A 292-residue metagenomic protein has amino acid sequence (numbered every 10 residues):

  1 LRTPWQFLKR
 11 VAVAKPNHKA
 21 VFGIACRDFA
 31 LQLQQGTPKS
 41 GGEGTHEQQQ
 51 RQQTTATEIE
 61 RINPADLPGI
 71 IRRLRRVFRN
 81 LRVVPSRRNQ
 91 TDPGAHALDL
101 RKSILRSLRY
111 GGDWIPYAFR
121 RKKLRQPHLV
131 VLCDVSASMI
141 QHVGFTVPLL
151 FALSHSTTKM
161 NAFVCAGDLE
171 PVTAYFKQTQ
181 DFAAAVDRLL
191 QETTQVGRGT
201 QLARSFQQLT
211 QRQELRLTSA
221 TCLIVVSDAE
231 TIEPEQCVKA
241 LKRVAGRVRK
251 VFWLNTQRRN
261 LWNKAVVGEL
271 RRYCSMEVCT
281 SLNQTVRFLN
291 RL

Functional and structural regions predicted by a protein language model:
L1-Q126, V278-T280: Acidic/polar low-complexity segments with low predicted structural confidence
I104, F119-L149, D228: MIDAS-like acidic motif and immediate structural context at the N-terminus of von Willebrand factor A/I domains
H128-V130, A220-I224, K250: Structural motif
S138-I140, L169, A229-P234, R259-N260: Short acidic, S/G/P-rich loop/turn micro-motifs used as interaction or catalytic elements
G144, L149-R198: Metal-dependent catalytic core segments for phosphate chemistry
F145-L149, Q236-R243, V266: A short acidic, amphipathic alpha-helical/loop segment
F182-A220, Q257-W262: Von Willebrand factor
L241-L292: Von Willebrand factor type A / integrin I
